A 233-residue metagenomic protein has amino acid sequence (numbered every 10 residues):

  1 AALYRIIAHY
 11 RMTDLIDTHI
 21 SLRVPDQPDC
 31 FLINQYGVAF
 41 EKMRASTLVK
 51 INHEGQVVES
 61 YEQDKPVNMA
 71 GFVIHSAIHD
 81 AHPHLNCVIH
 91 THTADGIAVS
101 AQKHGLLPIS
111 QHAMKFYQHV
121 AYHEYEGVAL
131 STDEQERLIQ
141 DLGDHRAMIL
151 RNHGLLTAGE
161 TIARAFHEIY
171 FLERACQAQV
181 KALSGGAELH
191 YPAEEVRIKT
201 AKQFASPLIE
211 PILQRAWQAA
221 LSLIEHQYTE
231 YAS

Functional and structural regions predicted by a protein language model:
A1-S233: Glycine-rich flexible loops
